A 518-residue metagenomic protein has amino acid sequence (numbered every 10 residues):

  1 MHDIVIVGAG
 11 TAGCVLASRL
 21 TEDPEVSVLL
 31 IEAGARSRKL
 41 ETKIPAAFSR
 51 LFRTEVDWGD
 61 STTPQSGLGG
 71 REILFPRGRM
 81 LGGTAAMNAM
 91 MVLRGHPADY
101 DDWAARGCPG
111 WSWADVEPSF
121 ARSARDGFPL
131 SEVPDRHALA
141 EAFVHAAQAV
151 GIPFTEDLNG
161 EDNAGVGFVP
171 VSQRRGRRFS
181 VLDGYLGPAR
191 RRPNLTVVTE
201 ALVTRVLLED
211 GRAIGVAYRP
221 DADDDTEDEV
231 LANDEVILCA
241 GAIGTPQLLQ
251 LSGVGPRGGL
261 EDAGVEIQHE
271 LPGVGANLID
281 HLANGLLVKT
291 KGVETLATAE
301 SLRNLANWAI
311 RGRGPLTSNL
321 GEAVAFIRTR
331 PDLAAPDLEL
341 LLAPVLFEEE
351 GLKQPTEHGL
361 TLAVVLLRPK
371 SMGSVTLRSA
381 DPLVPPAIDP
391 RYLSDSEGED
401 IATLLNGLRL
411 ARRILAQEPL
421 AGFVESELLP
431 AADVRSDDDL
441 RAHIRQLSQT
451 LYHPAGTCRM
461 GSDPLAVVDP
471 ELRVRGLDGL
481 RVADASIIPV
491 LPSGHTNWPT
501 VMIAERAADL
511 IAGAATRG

Functional and structural regions predicted by a protein language model:
M1-G518: N-terminal redox-cofactor-binding region of secreted/periplasmic oxidoreductases
